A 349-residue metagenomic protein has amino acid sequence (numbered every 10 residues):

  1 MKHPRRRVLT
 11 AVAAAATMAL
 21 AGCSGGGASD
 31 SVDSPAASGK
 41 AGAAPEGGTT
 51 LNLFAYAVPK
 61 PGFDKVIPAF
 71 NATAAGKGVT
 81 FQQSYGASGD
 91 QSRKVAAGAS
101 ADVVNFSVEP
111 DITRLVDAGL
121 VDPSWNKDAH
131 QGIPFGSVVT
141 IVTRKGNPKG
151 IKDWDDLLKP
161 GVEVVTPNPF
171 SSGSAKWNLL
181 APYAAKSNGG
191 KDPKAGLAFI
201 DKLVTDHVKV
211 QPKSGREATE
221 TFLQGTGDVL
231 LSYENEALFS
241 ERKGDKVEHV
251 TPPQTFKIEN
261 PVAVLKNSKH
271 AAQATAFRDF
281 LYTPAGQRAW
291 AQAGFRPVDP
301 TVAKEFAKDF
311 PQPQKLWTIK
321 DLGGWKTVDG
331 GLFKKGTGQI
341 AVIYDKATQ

Functional and structural regions predicted by a protein language model:
M1-V12: Bacterial N-terminal signal peptides that target proteins for export
K2-H3, G25-G27, A272-A274, D279-Q349: Extracellular/periplasmic juxtamembrane helices and adjacent flexible linkers that interface with membrane partners
A19-G22: C-terminal motif of bacterial Sec signal peptides marking the signal peptidase cleavage site
A28-S171, A341, Q349: N-terminal segment of the mature folded domain
P68-A75, L158-G215: Ligand-binding cleft/hinge of the Venus flytrap
I133-V138, D201-V204, Q211-P212, E241-T275 (+1 more regions): Periplasmic-binding protein-like
G146-K152, S171, A184-D192, N267-A274: Short helix-loop capping/hinge motifs at secondary-structure junctions, enriched in acidic/polar residues
G189-P253: Ligand-binding pocket segment of bilobal, Venus flytrap-like solute-binding proteins
